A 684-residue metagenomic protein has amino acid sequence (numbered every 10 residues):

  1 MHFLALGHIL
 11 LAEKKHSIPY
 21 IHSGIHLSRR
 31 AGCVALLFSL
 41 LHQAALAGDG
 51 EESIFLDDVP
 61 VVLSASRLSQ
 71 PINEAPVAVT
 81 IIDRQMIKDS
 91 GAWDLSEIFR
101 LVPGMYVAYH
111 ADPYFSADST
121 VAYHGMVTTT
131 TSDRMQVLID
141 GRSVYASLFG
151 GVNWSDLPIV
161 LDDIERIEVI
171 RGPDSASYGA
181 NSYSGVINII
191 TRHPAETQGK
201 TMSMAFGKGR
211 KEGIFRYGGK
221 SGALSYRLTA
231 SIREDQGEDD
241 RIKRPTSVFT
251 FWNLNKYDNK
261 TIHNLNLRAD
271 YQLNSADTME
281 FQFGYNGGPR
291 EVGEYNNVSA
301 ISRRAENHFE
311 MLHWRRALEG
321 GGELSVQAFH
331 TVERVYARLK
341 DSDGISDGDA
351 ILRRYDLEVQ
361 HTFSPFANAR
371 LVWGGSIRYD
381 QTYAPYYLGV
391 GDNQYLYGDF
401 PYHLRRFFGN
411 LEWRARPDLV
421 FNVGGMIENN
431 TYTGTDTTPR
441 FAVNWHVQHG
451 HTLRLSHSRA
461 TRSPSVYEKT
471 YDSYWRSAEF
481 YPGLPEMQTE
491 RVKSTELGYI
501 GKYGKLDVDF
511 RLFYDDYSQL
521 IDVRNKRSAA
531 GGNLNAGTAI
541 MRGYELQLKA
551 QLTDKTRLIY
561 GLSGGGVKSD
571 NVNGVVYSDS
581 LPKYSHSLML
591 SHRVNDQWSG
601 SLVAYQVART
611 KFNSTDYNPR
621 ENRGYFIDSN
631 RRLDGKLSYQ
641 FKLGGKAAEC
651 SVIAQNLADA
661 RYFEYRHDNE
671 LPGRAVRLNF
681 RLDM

Functional and structural regions predicted by a protein language model:
S64, P71, S96, R100-R142: Extracytoplasmic beta-strand/coil segments of soluble accessory domains associated with Gram-negative outer-membrane
L95-I98, S119-G125, V137-I139, W154-L157 (+3 more regions): N-terminal periplasmic accessory domains that precede and gate Gram-negative outer-membrane beta-barrel machines
R142-R171: Short acidic/polar hinge/loop motifs at secondary-structure boundaries that mediate gating or recognition
S175, E196-Q198, G218-R303, Q519: Periplasmic-side early beta-strands and strand-to-turn transitions of outer-membrane beta-barrels
G218, D270-Q272, L455, D579-M684: Conserved C-terminal beta-signal and adjacent last beta-strands/turns of outer-membrane beta-barrel proteins
L224, G321-A337, T382-Y383, H446 (+5 more regions): Membrane-embedded beta-barrel scaffold of Gram-negative outer-membrane proteins
N274, F363-R370, S376, Y395-D516 (+6 more regions): Structural signature of Gram-negative outer-membrane beta-barrels, strongest in the C-terminal barrel of TonB-dependent
R414-F421, F513-D516, L534-D616, A658 (+1 more regions): Gram-negative outer-membrane beta-barrel transporters
